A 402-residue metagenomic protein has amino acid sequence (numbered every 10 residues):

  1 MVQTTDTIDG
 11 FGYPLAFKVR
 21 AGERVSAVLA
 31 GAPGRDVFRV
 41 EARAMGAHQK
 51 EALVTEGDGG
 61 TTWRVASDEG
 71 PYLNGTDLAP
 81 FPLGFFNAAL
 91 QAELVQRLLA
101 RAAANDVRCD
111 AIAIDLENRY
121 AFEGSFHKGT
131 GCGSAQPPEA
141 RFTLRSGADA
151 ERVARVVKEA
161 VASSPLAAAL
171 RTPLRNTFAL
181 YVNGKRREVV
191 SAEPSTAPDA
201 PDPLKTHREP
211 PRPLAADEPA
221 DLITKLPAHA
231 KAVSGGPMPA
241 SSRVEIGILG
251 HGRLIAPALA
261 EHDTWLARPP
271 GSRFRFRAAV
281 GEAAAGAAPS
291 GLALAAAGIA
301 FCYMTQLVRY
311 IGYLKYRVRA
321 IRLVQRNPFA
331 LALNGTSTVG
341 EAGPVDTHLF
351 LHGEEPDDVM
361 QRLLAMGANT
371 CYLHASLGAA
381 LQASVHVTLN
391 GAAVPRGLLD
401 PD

Functional and structural regions predicted by a protein language model:
M1-A88, L99-A297, L307-D402: Extended beta-strand/beta-hairpin segments
L90-L94, C302-Y303: Alpha-helical metal-binding/catalytic segments enriched in His/Glu/Asp
